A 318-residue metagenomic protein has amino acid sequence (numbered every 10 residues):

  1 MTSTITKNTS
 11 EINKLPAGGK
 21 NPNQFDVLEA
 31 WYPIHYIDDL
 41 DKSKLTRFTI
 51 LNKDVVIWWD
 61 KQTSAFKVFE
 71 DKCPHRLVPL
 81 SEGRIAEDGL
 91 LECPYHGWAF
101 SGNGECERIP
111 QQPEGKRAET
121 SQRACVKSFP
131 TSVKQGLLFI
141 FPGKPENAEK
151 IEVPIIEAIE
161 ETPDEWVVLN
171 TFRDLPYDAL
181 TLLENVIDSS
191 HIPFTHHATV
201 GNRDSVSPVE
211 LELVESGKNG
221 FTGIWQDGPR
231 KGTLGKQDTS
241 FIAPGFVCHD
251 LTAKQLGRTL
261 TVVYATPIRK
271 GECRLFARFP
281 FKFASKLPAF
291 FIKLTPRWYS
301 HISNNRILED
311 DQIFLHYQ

Functional and structural regions predicted by a protein language model:
T2, K7-S10, G19-K20, P33-E161 (+1 more regions): Rieske [2Fe-2S] iron-sulfur-binding domain
T2, T9-I12, H197, N304: Intrinsically disordered, low-complexity regions
L15-F25: Blade/loop signatures of beta-propeller domains
E29-A30: Hydrophobic/aromatic-enriched cytosolic interaction surfaces used to assemble or bind macromolecules
A65, E146-Q318: C-terminal catalytic domain of Rieske-type non-heme iron oxygenases
